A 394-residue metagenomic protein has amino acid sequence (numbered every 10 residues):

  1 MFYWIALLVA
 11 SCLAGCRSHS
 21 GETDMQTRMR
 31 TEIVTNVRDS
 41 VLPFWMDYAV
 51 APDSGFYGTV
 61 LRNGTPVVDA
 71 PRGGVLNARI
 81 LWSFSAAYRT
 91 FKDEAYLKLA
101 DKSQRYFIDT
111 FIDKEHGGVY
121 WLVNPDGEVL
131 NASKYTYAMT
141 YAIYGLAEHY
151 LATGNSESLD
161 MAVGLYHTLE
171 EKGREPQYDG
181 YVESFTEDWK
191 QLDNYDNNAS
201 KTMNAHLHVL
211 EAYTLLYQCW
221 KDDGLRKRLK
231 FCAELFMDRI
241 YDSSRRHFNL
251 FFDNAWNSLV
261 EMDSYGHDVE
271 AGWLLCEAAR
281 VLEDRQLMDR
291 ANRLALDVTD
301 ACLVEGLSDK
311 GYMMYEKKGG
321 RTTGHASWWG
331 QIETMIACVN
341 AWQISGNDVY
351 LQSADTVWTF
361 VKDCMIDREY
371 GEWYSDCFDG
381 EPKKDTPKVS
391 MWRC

Functional and structural regions predicted by a protein language model:
M1-I5: Bacterial N-terminal signal peptides that target proteins for export
L8-A10: Eukaryotic, compositionally biased intrinsically disordered regions
C12-G15: C-terminal motif of bacterial Sec signal peptides marking the signal peptidase cleavage site
H19-C394: Glycan-recognition and catalytic cores of secretory/periplasmic carbohydrate-active enzymes
